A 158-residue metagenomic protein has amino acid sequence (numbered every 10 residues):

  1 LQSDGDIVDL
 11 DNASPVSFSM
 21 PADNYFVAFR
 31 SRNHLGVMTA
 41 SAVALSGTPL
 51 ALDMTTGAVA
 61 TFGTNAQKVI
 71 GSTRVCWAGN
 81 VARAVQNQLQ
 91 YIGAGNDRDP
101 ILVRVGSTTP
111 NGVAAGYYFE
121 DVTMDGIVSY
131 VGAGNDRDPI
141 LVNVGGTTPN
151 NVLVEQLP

Functional and structural regions predicted by a protein language model:
L1-P158: Cellulosome-associated attachment modules in secreted, modular CAZymes
